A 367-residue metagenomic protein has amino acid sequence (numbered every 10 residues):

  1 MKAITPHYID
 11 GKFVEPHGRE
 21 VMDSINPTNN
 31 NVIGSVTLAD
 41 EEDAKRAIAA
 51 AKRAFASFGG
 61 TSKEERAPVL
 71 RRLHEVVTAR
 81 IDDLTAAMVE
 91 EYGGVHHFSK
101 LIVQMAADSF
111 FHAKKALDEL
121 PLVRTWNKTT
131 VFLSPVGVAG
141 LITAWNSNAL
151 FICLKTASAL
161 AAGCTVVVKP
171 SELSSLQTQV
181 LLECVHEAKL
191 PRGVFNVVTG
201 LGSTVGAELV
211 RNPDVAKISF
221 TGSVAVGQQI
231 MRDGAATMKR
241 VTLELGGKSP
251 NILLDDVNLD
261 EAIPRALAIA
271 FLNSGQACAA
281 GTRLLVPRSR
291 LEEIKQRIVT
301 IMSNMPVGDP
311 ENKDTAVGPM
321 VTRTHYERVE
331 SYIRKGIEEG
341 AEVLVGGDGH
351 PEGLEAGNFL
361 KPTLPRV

Functional and structural regions predicted by a protein language model:
M1-N127, V321: N-terminal Rossmann-like NAD(P)+-binding subdomain of aldehyde/semialdehyde dehydrogenases
N30, R66, M88, F110 (+7 more regions): Residue-level signal for inorganic ion chemistry
A39-E42, E91, L101-M105, E172-L173 (+4 more regions): Short beta->alpha linker loops
E41, N146-S147, L272: Glycine-rich phosphate/pyrophosphate-binding beta-alpha loops
K52-F55, G59, H74-I81, T85-M88 (+12 more regions): Structural signal for hydrophobic packing residues in well-ordered secondary-structure cores of soluble enzyme domains
E65, V69-L73, L84-A87, Q177 (+2 more regions): Short amphipathic alpha-helical coupling segments at ligand-binding clamshell hinges and other catalytic/signaling
T78, P121-E261: Rossmann-like NAD(P) dinucleotide-binding subdomain of oxidoreductase/dehydrogenase enzymes
A225-V367: ALDH superfamily catalytic-core signature
